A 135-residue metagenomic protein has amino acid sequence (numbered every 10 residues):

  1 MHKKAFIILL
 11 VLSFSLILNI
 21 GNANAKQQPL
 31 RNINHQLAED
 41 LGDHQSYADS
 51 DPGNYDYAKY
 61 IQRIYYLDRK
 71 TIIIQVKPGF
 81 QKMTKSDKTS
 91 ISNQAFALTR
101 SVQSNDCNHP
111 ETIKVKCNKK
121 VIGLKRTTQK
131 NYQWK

Functional and structural regions predicted by a protein language model:
H2-A25: Sec-dependent N-terminal signal peptides of Gram-positive bacterial secreted proteins and lipoproteins
L10, K70, H109-E111: Residues at beta-strand starts and edge strands
G21-T71, G79-M83: N-proximal, solvent-exposed amphipathic alpha-helical segments enriched in charged/polar residues
L37, I61-I64, I72-I74, I91 (+2 more regions): Hydrophobic beta-strand residues in large extracellular and virion-surface proteins
D68-K70, V76-F80, C117-K119, T128: A mature extracytoplasmic/lumenal domain signature
K82-N108: Short, non-transmembrane amphipathic alpha-helical segments
R100-T127: A short amphipathic beta-strand at an alpha->beta junction
W134-K135: Short, solvent-exposed mixed-charge patches
